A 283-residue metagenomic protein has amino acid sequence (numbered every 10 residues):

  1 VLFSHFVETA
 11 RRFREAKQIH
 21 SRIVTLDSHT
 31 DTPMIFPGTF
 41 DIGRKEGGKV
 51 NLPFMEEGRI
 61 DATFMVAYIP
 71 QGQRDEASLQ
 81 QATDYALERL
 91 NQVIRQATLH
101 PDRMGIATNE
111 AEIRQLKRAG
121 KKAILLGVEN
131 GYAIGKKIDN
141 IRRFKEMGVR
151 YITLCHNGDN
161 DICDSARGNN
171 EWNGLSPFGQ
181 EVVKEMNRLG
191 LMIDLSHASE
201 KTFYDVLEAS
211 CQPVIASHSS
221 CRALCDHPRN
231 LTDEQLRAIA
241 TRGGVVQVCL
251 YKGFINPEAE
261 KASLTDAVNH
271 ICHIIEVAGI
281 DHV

Functional and structural regions predicted by a protein language model:
V1-R11: Amide-donor transfer/coupling interface in amidating biosynthetic enzymes
S4, M34, K201-Y204: Alpha-helical elements of the RecA-like P-loop NTPase motor core of helicases
H5, R95, R143, E185-R188: Residue-level signal for well-ordered alpha-helical scaffold segments within enzymatic catalytic domains
A10-E171, D226-V283: N-terminal hydrophobic targeting/anchoring segments and the immediately downstream early-domain regions of hydrolases
L154-L236, Q247-K252: Active-site core of metal-dependent hydrolases
